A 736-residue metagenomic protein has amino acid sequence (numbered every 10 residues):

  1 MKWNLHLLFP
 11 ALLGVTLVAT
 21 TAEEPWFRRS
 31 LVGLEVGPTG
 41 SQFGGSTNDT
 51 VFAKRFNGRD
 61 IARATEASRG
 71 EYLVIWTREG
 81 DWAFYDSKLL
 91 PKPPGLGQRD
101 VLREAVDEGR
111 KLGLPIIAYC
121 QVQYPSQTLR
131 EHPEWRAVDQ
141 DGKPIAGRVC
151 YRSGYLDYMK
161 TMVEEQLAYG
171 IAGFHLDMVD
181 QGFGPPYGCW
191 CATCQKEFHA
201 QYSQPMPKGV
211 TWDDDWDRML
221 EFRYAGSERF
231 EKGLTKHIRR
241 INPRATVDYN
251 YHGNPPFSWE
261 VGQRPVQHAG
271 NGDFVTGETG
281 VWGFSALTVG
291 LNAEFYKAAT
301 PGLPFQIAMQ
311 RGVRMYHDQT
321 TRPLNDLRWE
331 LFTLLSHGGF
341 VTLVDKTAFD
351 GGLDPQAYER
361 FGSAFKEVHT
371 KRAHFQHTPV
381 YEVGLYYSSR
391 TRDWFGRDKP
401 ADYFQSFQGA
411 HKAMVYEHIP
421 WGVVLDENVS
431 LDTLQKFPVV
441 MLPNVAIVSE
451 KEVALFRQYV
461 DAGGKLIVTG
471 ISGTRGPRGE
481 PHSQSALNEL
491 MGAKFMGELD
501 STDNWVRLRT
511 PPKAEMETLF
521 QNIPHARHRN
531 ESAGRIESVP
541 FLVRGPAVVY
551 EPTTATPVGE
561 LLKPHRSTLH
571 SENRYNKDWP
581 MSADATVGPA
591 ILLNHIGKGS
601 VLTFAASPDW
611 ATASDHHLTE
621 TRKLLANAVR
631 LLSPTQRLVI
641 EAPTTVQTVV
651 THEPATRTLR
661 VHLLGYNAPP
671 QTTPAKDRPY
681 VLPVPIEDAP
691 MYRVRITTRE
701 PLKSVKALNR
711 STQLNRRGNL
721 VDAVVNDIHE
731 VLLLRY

Functional and structural regions predicted by a protein language model:
E23-K54: Boundary/entry segment of secreted carbohydrate-active catalytic domains
E24, R28-S30, A105, I116 (+5 more regions): Carbohydrate-binding surfaces of carbohydrate-active enzymes
W26-E35, G70-T77, Q98-G142, H175-M178 (+1 more regions): Glycine-rich, aromatic-flanked loop segments that form ligand/cofactor-binding clefts across common enzyme folds
T47-S68, K88-L114, D157-Y158, R229-F230 (+2 more regions): Aromatic- and glycine-enriched glycan-recognition loops and surfaces that form the carbohydrate-binding subsites
D49-E66, S153-E165, S258-Q267, P323-L331 (+1 more regions): Short, acidic/polar
A53, A118-Y169, M178, C194 (+1 more regions): Active-site-adjacent "subsite" loops/lids of carbohydrate-active enzymes
R55-D81, Y169, F274, L331 (+2 more regions): Catalytic domains of carbohydrate-active enzymes, especially glycoside hydrolases
E66-V101, Y124-A146, C150, F183-C194 (+6 more regions): Aromatic-lined carbohydrate-binding/catalytic grooves of carbohydrate-active enzymes
